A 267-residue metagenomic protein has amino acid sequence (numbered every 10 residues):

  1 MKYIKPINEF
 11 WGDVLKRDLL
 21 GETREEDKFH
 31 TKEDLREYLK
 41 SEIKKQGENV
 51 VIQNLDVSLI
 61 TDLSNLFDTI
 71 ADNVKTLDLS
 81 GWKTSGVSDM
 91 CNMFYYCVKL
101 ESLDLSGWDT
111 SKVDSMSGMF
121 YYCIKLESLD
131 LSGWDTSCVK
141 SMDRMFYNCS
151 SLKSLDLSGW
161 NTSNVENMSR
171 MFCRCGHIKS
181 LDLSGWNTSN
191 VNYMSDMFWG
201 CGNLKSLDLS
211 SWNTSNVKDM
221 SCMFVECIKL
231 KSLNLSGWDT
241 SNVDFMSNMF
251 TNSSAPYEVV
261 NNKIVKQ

Functional and structural regions predicted by a protein language model:
K2-Q267: Negatively charged
